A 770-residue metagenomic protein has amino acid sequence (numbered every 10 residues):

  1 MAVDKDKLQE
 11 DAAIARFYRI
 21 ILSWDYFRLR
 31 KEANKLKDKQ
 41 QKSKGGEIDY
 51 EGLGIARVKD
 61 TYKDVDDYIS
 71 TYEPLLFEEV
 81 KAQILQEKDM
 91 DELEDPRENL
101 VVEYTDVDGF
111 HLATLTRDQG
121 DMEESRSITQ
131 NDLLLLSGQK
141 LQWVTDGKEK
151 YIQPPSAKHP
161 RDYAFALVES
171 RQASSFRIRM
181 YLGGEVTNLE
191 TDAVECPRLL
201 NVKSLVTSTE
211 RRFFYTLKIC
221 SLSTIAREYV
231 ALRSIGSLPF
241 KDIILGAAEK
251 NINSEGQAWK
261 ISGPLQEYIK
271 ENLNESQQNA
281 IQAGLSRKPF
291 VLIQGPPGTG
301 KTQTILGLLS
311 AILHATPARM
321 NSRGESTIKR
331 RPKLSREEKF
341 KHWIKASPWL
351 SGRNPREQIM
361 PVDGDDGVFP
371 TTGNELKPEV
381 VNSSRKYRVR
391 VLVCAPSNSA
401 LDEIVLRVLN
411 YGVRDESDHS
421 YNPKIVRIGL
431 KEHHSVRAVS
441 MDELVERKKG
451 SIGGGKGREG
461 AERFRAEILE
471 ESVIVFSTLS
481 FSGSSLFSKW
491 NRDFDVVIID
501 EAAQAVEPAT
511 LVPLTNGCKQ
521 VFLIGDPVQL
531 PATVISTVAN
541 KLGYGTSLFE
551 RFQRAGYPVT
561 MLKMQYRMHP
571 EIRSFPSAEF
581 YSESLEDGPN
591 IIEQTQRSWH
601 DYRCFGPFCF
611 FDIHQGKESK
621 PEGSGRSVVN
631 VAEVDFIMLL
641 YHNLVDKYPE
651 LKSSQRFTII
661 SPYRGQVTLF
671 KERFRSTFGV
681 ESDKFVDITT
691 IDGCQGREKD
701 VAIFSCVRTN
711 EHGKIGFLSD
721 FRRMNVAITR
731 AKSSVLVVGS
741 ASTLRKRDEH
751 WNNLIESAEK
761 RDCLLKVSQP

Functional and structural regions predicted by a protein language model:
A2-Q41, G45-T71, N99-V101, V107 (+8 more regions): Pre-ATPase regulatory/linker segments immediately N-terminal to the P-loop/RecA-like helicase/translocase core
L100, Q119-E123, K150-P155, Y163-L167 (+13 more regions): Eukaryotic intrinsically disordered and solvent-exposed regulatory patches
T114-T116, S127-T129, L133-S137, A164-E169 (+14 more regions): Beta-strand cores of modular interaction/reader domains in eukaryotic scaffold and signaling proteins, especially PDZ
G120-M122, L133-L135, K140-Q142, A173 (+15 more regions): Conserved beta-strand elements of beta-rich interaction domains across eukaryotes, especially beta-propellers
R126-Q130, L273-S276, K301-I305, A400-L401 (+1 more regions): Phosphate/oxyanion-binding active-site loops and adjacent basic polyanion-contact surfaces
I152-P155, Q257-E443, L469-I474, T478-E586 (+1 more regions): ASCE P-loop NTPase helicase motor core
S399, A466, S480-P770: Conserved helicase motor core of SF1/SF2 NTP-dependent helicases
I452-V475: Conserved P-loop NTPase mechanochemical-coupling segment
